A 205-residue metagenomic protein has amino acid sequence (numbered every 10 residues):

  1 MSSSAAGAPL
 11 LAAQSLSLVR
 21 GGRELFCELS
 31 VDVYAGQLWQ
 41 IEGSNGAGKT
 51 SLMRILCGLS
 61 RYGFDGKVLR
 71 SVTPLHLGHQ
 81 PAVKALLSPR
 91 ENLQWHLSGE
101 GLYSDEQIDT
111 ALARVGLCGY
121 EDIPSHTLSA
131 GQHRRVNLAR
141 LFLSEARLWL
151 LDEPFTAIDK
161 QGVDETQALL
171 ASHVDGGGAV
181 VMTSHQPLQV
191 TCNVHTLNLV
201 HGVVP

Functional and structural regions predicted by a protein language model:
M1-A35, R61-F64: A short, flexible loop at the N-terminus of ABC-type nucleotide-binding domains that lies
E42-S44: The feature captures the beta-strand-to-loop junction immediately N-terminal to the Walker
Q80, A85-L102, Q107: Q-loop/switch helix immediately C-terminal to the Walker
D105-Y120: Conserved ABC ATPase "signature" region
P124-G131: Conserved ABC ATPase signature
L138, G177: Hydrophobic anchor residue at the start of the ABC signature
W149-E153, I158: Catalytic Walker B motif of ABC-type/P-loop ATPase nucleotide-binding domains
